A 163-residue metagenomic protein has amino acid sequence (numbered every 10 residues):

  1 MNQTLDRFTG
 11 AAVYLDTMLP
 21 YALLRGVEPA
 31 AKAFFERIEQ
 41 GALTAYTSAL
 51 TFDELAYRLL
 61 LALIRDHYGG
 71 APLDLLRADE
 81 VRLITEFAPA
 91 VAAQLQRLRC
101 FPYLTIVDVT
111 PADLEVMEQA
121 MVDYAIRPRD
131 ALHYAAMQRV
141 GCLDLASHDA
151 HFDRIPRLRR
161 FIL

Functional and structural regions predicted by a protein language model:
M1-E54, R58-D74, V140: Short, well-structured N-terminal submotif of metal-dependent ribonuclease cores
N2-F8, A92, Q96-D144: Active-site neighborhoods of divalent-metal-dependent phosphate/nucleic-acid chemistry enzymes
Y14-D16, T47, I126-P128, D149 (+1 more regions): Histidine- and aromatic-rich ligand-binding microenvironments
L19, T51, D113, H133 (+1 more regions): Alpha-helix capping/helix-boundary segments
L24-R25, L59, M121, P156-R159: Short, flexible helix/strand-to-coil boundary loops that buttress conserved ligand/catalytic motifs in alpha/beta
L43, E86-F101, D108-V109, H148 (+2 more regions): Anionic, Ser/Thr-rich low-complexity intrinsically disordered regions
E54-L55, V116, R154: Phosphate- and divalent-cation-binding pockets in alpha/beta enzyme and binding domains that engage nucleotide-derived
L61-A93: Helix-adjacent hinge/juxtasegments
